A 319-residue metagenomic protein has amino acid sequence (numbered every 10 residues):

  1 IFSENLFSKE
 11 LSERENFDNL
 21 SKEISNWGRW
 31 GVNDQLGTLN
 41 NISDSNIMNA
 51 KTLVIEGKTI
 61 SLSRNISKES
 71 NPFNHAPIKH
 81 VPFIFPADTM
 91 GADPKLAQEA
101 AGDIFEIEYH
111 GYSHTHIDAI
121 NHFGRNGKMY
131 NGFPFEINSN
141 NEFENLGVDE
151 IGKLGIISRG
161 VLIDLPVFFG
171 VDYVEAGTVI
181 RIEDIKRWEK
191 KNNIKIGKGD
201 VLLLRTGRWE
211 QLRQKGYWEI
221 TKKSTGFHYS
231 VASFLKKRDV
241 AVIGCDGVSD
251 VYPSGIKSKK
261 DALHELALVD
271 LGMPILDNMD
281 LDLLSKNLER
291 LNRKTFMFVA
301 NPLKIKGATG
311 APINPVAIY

Functional and structural regions predicted by a protein language model:
L6-Y319: Active-/binding-site microenvironments in catalytic and ligand-binding cores
